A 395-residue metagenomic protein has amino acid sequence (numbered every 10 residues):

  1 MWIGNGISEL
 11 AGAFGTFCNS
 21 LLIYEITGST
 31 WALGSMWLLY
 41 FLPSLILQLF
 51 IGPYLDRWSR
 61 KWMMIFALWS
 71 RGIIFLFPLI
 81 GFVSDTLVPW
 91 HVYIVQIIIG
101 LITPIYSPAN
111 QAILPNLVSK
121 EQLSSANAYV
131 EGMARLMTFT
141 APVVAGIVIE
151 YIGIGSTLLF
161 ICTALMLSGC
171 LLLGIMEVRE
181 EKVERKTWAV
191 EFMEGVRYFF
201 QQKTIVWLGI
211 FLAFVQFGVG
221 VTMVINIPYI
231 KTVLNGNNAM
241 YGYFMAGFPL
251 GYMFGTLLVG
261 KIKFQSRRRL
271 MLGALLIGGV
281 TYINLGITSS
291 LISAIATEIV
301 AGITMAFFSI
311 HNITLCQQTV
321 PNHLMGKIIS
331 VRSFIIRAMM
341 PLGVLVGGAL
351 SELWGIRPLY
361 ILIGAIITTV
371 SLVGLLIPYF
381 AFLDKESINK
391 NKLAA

Functional and structural regions predicted by a protein language model:
M1, F17, A32-M36, M63-M64 (+8 more regions): Alpha-helical transmembrane segments and their helix-entry boundary regions
M1-P43, Q201-A246: Helix-loop boundary and gating motifs at the non-cytosolic
M1-T16, Y40-L55, S59-I74, H91-I149 (+5 more regions): Substrate-agnostic recognition of the 12-TM MFS/MFS-like secondary transporter fold
L22-G34, L76-Q96, L101, S119-E121 (+5 more regions): Membrane-interface helix-capping segments at transmembrane helix termini in multi-pass transporters
T27, D85, Q122, R179-V183 (+3 more regions): Membrane-interfacial segments
I46-L49, R57, K61-M63, A67 (+6 more regions): C-terminal transmembrane bundle of multi-pass solute transporters/carriers
A112, N116, L158-K186, L376-N389: Helix-loop junctions on the cytosolic side of multi-pass membrane transporters, especially the intracellular loop
E177-I210: Juxtamembrane intracellular "pre-TM" segments in multi-pass secondary transporters
